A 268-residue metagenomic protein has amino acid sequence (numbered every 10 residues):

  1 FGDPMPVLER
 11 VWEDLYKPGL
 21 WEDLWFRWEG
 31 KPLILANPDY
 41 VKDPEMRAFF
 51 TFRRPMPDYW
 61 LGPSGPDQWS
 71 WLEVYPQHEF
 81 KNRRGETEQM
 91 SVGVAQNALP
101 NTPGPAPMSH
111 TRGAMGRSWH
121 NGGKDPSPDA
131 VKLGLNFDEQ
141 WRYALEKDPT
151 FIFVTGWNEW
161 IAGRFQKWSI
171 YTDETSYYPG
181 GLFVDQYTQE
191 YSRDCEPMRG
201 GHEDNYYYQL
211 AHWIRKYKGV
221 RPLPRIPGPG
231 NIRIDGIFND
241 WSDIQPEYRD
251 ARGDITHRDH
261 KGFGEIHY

Functional and structural regions predicted by a protein language model:
F1-R233, I237, Q245-R249: Glycan-processing catalytic domains of CAZymes
I234, N239-Y268: Surface-exposed, glycine/proline- and aromatic-rich loop segments on solvent-exposed faces across compartments
